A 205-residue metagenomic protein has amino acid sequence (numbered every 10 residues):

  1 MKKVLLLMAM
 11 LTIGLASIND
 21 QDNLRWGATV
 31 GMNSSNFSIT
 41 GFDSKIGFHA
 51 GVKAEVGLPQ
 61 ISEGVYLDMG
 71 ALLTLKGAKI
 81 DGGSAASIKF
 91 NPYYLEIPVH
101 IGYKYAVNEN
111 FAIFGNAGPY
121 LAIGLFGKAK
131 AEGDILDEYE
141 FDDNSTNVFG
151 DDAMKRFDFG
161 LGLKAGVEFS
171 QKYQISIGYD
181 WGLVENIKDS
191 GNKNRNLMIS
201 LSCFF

Functional and structural regions predicted by a protein language model:
M1-N23: Cleavable N-terminal export/targeting peptides
S17-L24, P59-V65, A106-A112: Short loop/turn motifs that connect adjacent beta-strands in outer-membrane beta-barrel proteins
R25-G27, N33-N36, G41-L95: Glycine- and aromatic-enriched membrane insertion/assembly motifs of diderm outer-membrane and organelle channel
A28-V30, L67-A71, V99, G115-A117 (+3 more regions): Membrane-embedded beta-strand positions of outer-membrane beta-barrel proteins
M32-N36, V56, L73-G77, Y105 (+3 more regions): Transmembrane beta-strands of outer-membrane beta-barrel pores
N36-S44, K76-Y93, G124-D158, G162 (+3 more regions): Extracellular/periplasm-exposed beta-strand and loop segments of Gram-negative cell-envelope proteins, dominated by
Q60-V65, Q171-I177: Repeated loop/turn-to-beta-strand initiation elements of outer-membrane beta-barrel proteins
K193-F205: Outer-membrane beta-barrel "beta-signal"
